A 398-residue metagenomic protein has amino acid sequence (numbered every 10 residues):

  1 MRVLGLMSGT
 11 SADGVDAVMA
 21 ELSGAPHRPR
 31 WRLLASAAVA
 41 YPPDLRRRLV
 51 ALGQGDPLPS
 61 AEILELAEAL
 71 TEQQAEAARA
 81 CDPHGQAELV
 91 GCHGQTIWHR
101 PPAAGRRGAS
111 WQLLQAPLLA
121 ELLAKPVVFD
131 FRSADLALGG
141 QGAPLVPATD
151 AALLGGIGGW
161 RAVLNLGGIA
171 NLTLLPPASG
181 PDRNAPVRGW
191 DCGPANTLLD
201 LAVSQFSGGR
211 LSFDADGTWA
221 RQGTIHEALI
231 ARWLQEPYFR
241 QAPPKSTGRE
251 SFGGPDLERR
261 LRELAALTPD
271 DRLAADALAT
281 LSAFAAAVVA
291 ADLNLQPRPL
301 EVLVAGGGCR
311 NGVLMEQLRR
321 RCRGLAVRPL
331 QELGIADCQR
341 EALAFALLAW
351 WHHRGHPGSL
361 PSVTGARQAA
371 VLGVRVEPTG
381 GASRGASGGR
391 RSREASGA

Functional and structural regions predicted by a protein language model:
M1-L34, W160-A178: Gly/Thr-rich phosphate-binding beta-strand-loop-beta motif of the actin/hexokinase/Hsp70
R2, P102-S110, E121, K125-L211: Phosphate-binding/catalytic loop of phosphoryl-transfer enzymes
T10, G14-A20, G24-L33, A38-Y41 (+3 more regions): Conserved ATP-utilizing enzyme core subdomain
G53-L114: Short beta-strand-loop/turn "lid" adjacent to the catalytic site in phosphate-handling enzymes
Q73-C81, A274-R298: Phosphate/ATP-binding catalytic cores across multiple sugar-kinase/actin-like superfamilies, primarily ASKHA
P299-R321: Glycine-rich phosphate-binding loops at beta-strand->alpha-helix junctions
R319-A344: Conserved phosphate-binding/catalytic loops in two-lobed NTP-binding clefts
L333-I335, A346-A398: Structural signal for terminal/edge beta-strands and the immediately following C-terminal loop/tail that closes
